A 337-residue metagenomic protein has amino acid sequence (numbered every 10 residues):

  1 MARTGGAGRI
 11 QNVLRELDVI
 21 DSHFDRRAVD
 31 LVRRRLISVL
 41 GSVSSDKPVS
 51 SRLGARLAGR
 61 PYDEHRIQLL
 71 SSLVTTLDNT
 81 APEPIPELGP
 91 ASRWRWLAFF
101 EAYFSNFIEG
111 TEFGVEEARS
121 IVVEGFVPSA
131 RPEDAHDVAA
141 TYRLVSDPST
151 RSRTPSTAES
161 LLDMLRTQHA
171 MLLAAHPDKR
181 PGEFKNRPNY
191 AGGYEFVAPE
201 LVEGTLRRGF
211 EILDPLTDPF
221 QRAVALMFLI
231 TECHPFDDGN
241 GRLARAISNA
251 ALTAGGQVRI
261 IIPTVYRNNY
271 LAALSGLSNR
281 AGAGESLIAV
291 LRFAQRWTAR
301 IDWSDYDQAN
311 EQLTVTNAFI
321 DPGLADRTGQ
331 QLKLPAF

Functional and structural regions predicted by a protein language model:
M1-D238, R242-F337: FIC/Doc superfamily catalytic core
